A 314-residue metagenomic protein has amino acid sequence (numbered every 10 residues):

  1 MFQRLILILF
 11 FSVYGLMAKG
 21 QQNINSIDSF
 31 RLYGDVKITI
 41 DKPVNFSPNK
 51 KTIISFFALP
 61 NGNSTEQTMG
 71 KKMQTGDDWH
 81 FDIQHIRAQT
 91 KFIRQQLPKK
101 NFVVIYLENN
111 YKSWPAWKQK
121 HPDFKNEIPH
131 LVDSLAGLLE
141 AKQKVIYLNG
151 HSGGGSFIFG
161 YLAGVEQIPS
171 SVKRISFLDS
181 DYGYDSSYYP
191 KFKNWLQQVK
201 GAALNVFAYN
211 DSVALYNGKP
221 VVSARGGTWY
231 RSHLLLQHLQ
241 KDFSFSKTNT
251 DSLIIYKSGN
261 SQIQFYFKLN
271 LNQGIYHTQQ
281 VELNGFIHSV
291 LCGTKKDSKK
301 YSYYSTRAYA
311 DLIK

Functional and structural regions predicted by a protein language model:
M1-Q21: Bacterial Sec-dependent N-terminal signal peptides
G20-V44, P98-K99, L138, Y147 (+1 more regions): Basic, amphipathic N-terminal segments that precede the first structured/catalytic domain
L32-K37, V44-K99: Short, surface-exposed "cap/lid" segments of acyl-processing enzymes
R87, Y106-E140: Alpha/beta-hydrolase active-site loop
E140-S152, I175: Alpha/beta-hydrolase fold nucleophile elbow
G155-E166: Short glycine-enriched nucleophile-adjacent loop and the immediately C-terminal alpha-helix near the catalytic center
E166-Y256: The feature captures the conserved acid-bearing segment of alpha/beta-hydrolase catalytic domains
L215-K314: C-terminal accessory extensions appended to soluble enzyme cores
